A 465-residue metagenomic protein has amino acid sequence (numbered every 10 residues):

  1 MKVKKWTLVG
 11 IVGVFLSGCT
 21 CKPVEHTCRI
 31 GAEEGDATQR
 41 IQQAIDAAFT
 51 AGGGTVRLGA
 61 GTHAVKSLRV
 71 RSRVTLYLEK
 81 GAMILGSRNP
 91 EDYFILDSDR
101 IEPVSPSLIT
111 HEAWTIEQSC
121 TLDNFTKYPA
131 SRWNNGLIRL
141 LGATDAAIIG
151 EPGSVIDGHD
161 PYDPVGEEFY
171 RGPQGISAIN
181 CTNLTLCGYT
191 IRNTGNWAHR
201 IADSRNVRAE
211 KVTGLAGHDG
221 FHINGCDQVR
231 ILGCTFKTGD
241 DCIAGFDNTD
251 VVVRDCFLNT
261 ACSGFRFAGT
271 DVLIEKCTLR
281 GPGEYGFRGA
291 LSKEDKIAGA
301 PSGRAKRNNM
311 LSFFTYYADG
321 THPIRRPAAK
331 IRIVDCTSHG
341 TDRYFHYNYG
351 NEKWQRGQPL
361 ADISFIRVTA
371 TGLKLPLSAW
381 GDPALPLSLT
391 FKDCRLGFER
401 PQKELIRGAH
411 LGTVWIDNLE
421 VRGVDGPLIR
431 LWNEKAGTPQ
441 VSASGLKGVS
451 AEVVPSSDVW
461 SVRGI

Functional and structural regions predicted by a protein language model:
M1-L8: Bacterial N-terminal signal peptides that target proteins for export
V9-S17: Bacterial N-terminal signal peptides
C19-I465: Extracellular/periplasmic carbohydrate-active domains that bind, remodel, or depolymerize complex polysaccharides
